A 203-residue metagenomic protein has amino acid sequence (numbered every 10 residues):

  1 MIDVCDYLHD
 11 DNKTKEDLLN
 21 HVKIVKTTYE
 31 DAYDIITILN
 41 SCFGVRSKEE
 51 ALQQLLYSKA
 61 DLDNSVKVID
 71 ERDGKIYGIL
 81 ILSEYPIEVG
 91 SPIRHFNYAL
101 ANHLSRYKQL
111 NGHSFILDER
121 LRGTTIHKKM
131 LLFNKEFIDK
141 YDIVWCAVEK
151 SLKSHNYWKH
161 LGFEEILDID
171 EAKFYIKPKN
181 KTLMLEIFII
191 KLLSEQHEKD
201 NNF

Functional and structural regions predicted by a protein language model:
H21-I35: A short beta-loop-alpha structural element at the N-terminal edge of CoA-dependent acyl/N-acetyltransferase catalytic
F43-R72, I79-I87: Active-site rim helix/loop that mediates acceptor-substrate recognition in acyltransferases
K75, I79-F115, F174-I176: Conserved acyl-donor/pantetheine-binding loop and adjacent beta-alpha core of acyl/acetyltransferases and related
Q109, I138-K150: Conserved GNAT acetyl-CoA-binding A-motif
L117, G123-E136: Conserved acetyl-CoA-binding loop-helix of GNAT-fold acetyltransferases
E119-R122, W145-N156, E171: Conserved beta-strand-loop-alpha-helix junction that forms the acyl-donor binding cleft
A147-E149, E164-K181: Conserved catalytic-core motifs of GNAT/GCN5-like acyltransferases
Y157-K159, F163: Conserved active-site tyrosine of GNAT-family acetyltransferases
